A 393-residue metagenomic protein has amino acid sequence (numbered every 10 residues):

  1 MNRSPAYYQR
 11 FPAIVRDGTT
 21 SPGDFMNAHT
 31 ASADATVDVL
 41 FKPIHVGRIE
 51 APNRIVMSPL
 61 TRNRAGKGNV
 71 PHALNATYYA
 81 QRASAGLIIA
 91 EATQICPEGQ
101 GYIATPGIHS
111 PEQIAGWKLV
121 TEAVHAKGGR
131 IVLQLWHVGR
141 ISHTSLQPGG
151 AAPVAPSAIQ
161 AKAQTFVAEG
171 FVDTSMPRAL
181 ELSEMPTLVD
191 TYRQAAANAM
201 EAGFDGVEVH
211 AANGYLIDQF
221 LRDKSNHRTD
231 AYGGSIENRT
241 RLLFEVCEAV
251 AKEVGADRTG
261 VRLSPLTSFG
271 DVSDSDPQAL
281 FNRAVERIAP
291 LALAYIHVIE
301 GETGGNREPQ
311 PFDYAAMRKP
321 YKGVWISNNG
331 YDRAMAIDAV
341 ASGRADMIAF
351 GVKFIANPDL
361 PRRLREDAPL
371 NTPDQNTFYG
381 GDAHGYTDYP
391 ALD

Functional and structural regions predicted by a protein language model:
N2-D393: Flavin-dependent oxidoreductase catalytic cores
